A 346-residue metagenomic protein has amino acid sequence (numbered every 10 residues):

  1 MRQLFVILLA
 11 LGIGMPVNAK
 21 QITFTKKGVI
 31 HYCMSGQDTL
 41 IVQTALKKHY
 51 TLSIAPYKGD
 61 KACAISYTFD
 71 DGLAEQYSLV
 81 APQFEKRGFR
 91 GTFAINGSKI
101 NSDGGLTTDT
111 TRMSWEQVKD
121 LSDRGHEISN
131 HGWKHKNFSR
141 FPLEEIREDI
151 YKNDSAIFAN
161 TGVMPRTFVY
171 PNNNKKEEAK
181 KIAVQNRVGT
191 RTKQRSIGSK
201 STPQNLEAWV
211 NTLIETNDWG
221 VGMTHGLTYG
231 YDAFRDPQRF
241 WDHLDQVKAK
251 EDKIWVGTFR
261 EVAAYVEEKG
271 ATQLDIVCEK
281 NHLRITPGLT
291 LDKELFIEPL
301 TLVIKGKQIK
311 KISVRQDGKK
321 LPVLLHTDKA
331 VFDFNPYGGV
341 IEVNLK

Functional and structural regions predicted by a protein language model:
M1-L4: Positively charged n-region of N-terminal signal peptides that target proteins for export
L8-V17: Hydrophobic h-region of N-terminal signal peptides that target proteins for export in Gram-negative bacteria
Q21-L52, G339-K346: Non-catalytic propeptide/linker segments at domain boundaries
T23-D38, C63-I65, E75, E85-G189 (+2 more regions): Metal-dependent polysaccharide deacetylase catalytic core of the NodB/CE4 family, i.e., the active-site-bearing domain
D38-V42, L46-Y57, F158, T190-Q194 (+3 more regions): C-terminal domain-boundary segment and adjacent tail
S53-Y67: An acidic-aromatic substrate-binding cleft motif
H326-K346: C-terminal beta-strand-rich structural cap/linker in extracellular carbohydrate-active enzymes
